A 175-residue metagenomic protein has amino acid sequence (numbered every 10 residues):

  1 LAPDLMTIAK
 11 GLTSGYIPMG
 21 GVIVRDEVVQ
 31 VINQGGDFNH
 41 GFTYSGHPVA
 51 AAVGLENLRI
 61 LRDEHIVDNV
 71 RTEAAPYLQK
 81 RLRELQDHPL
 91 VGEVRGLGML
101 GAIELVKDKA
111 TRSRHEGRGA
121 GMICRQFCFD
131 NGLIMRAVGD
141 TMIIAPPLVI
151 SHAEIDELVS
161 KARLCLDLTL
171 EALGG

Functional and structural regions predicted by a protein language model:
L1-G175: Conserved N-terminal phosphate-binding loop of PLP-dependent enzymes in the Aspartate aminotransferase
